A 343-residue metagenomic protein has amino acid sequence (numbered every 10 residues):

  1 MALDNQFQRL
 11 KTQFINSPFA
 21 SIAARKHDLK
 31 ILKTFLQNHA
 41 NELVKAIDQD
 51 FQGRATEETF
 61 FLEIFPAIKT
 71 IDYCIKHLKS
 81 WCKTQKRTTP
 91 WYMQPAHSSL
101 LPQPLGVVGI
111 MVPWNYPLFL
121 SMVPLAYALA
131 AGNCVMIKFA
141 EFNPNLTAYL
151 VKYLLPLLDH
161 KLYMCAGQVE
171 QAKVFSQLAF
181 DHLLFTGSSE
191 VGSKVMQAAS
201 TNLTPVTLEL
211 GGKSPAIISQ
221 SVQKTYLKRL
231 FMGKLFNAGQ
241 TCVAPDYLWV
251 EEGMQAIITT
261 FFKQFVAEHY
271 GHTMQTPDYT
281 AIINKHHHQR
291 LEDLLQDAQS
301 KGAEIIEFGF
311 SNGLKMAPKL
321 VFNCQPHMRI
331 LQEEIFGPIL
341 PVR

Functional and structural regions predicted by a protein language model:
M1-S99: N-terminal Rossmann-like NAD(P)+-binding subdomain of aldehyde/semialdehyde dehydrogenases
T12, A20-S21, K26, I217 (+2 more regions): Conserved C-terminal structural/oligomerization subdomain of aldehyde/semialdehyde dehydrogenase
R25, I71, G132, L183 (+5 more regions): Residue-level signal for inorganic ion chemistry
W91-T225: Rossmann-like NAD(P) dinucleotide-binding subdomain of oxidoreductase/dehydrogenase enzymes
E190-Q325: ALDH superfamily catalytic-core signature
